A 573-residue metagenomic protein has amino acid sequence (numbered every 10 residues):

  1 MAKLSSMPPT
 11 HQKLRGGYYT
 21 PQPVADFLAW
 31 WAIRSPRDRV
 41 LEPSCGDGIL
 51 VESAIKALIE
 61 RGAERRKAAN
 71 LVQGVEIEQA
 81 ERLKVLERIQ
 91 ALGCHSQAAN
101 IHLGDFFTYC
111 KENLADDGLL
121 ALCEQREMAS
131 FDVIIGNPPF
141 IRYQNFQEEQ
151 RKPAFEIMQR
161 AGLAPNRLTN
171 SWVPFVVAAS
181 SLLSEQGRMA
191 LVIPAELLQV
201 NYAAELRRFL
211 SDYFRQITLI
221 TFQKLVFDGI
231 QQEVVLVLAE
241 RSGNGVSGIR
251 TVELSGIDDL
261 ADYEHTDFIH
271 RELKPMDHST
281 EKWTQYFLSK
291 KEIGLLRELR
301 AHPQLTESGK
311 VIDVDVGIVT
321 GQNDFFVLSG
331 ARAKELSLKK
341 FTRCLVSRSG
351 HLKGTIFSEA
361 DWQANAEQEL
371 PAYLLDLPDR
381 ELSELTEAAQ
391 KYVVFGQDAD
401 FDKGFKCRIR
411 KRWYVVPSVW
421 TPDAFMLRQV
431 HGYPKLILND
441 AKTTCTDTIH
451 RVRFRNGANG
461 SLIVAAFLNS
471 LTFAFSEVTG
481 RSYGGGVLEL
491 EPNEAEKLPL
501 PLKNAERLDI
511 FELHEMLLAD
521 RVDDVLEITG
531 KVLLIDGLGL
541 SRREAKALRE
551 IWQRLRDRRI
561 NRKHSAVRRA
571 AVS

Functional and structural regions predicted by a protein language model:
M1-R66, N70-L92, C110, W172 (+2 more regions): Class I S-adenosyl-L-methionine
K13-L14, T20-F27, C45-E52, K67-A69 (+3 more regions): Signature of N6-adenine DNA methyltransferases within the class I
D38, D132, D423: Conserved acidic residues
A57-E60, Q90-A91, G118-L119, E149-A154 (+2 more regions): Glycine-rich, phosphate-binding/catalytic loops in enzymes
I89-A121: S-adenosyl-L-methionine
S96, F214, I230-V234, L370 (+2 more regions): Short, solvent-exposed loop/turn segments at the edges of secondary structure
I293-R507, E512-E515, A519, V532-L533: Polybasic, glycine- and aromatic-enriched phosphate-binding surface used to engage nucleic acids
A570-S573: Non-globular, low-complexity intrinsically disordered regions
